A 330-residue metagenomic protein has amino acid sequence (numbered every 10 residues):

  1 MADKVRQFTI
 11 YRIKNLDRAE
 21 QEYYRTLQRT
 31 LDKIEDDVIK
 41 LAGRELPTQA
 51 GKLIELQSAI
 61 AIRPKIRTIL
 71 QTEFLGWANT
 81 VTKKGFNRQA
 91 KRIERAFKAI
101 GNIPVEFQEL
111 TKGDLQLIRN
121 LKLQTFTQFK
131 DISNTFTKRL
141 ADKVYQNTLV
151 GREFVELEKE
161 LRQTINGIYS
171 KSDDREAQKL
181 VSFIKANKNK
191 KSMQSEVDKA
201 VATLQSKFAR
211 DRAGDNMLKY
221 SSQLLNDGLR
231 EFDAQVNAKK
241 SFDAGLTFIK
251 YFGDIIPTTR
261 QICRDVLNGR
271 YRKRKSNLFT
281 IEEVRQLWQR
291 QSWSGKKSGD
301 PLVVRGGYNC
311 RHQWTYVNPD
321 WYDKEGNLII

Functional and structural regions predicted by a protein language model:
M1-A213, G299-L302, T315-I330: N-terminal leader/targeting and assembly helices and adjacent pre-domain segments
E196, R212-D323, N327-L328: Acidic, glycine-rich two-metal-ion catalytic cores of nucleic acid-processing enzymes
